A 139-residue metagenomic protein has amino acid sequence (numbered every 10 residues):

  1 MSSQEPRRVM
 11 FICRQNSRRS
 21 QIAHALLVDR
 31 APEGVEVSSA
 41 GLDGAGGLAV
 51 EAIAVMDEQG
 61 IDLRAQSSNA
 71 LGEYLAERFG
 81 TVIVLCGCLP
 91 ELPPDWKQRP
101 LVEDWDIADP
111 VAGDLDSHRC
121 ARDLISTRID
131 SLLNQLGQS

Functional and structural regions predicted by a protein language model:
S2-G72: Conserved active-site segments centered on acidic
N16, M56, V82-I83, I125: Conserved small-residue
E33, F79-T81, L101: A generic structural signal for short beta-strands and their flanking turns/coil linkers
S39, V84, E103-D106: Structural signal for conserved beta-strand scaffold positions within catalytic alpha/beta enzyme cores
Q66, G72-K97: Mid-chain, well-packed structural core segment of small domains
P90-S139: Phosphate-binding/catalytic loops
